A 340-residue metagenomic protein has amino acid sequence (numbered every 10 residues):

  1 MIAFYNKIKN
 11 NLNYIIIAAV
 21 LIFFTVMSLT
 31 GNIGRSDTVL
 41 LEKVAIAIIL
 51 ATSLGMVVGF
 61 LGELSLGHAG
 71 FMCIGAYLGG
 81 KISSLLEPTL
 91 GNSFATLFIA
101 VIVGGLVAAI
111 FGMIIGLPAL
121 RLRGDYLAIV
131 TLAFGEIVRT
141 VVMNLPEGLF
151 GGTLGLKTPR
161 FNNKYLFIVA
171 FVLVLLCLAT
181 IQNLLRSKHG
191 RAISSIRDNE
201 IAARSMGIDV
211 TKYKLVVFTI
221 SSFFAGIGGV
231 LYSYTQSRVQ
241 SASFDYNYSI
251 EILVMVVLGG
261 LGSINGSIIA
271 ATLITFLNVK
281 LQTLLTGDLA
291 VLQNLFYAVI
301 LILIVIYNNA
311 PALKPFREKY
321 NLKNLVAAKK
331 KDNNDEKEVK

Functional and structural regions predicted by a protein language model:
M1-K340: Transmembrane alpha-helices and adjacent helix-loop boundaries
